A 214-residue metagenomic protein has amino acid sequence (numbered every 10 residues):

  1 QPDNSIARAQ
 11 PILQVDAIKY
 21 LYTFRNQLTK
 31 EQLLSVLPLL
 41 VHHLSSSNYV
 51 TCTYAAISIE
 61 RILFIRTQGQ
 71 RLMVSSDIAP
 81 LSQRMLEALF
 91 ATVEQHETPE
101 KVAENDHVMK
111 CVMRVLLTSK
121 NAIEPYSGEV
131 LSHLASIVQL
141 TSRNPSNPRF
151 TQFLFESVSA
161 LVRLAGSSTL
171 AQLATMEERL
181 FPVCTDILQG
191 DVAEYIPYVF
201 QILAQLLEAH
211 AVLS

Functional and structural regions predicted by a protein language model:
Q1-S214: Karyopherin-beta/Importin-beta family HEAT-repeat alpha-solenoid scaffold
